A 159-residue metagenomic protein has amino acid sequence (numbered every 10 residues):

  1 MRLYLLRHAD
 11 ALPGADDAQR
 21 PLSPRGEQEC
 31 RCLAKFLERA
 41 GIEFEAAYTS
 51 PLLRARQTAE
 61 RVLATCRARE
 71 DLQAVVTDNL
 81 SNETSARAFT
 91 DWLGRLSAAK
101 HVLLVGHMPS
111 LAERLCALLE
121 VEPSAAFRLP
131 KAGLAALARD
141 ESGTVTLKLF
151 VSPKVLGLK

Functional and structural regions predicted by a protein language model:
R2-T84, A125, L129-A132, K159: Active-site-proximal alpha-helix that buttresses catalytic centers in soluble enzyme cores
L3, A98-G106: Generic beta-sheet signal
F36, R61-C66, W92, R114-A117 (+1 more regions): Alpha-helical structural signal in soluble globular domains
A40-I42, R95-K100: Glycine-rich phosphate-binding loop signature in dinucleotide/nucleotide-binding domains
R54, S110-L111: Alpha-helix capping/helix-boundary segments
D78-A98: Short phosphate-binding loop-to-helix
L119-K148, P153-L156: Domain-level recognition of soluble alpha/beta enzyme cores, biased toward histidine phosphatases/phosphomutases
